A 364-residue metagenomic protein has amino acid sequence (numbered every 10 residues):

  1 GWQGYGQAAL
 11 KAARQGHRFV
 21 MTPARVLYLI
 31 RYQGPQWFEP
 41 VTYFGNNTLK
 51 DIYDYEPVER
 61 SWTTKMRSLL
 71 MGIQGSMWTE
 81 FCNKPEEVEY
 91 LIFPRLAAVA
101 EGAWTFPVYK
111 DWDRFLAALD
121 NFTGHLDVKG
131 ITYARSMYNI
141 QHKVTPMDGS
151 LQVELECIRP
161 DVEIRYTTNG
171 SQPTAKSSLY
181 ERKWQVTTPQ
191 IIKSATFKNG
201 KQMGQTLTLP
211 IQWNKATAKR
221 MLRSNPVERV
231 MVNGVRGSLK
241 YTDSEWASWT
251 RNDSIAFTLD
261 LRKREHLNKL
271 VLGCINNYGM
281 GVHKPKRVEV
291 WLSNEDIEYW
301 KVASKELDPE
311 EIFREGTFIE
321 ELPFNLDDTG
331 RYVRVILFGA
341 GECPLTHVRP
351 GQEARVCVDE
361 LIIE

Functional and structural regions predicted by a protein language model:
G1-I164, Q212-P226: Substrate-binding groove of N-acetylhexosamine-processing glycoside hydrolases
G4-Y5, A24-R25, N169-S171, L272-I275 (+2 more regions): An acidic- and aromatic-residue-enriched active-site/binding cleft used to recognize and process polar
F81-K84, T174-A175, R229-M231, C343-P344: Short, solvent-exposed loop/turn elements at domain surfaces
P85, S178, H347-R349: Short, solvent-exposed loop/turn segments at secondary-structure boundaries
F106, K110, L116-T258, V271 (+4 more regions): Short, compositionally stereotyped local motifs that mark structural "simplifiers"
K215-K219, E310-F318: Short, surface-exposed linear segments at secondary-structure transitions and domain or protein termini
Y241-K301, G316-E364: Aromatic, loop-rich ligand-recognition surfaces of beta-strand-rich domains
K301-I312: Solvent-exposed serine/threonine-rich low-complexity stretches and specific carbohydrate-binding patches
